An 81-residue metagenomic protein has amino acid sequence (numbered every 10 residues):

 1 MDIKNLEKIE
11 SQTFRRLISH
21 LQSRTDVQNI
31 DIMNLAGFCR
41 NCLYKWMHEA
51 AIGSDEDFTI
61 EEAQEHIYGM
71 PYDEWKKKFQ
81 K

Functional and structural regions predicted by a protein language model:
M1-K81: Domain-level signature for proteins that mediate thiol-based redox and metal-cofactor handling
